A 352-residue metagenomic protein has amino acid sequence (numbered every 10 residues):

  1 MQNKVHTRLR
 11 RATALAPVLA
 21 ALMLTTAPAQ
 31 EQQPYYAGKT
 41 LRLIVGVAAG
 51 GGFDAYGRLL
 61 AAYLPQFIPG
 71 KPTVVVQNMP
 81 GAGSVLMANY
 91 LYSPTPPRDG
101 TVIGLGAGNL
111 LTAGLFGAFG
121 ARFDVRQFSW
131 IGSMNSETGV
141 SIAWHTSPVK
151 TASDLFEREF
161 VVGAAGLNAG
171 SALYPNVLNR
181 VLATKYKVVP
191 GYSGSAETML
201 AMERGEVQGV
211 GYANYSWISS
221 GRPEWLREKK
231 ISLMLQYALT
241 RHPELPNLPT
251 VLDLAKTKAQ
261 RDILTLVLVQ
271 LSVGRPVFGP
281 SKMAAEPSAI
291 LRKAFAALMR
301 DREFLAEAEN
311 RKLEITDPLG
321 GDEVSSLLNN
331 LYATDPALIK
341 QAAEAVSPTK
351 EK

Functional and structural regions predicted by a protein language model:
Q2-A16: Bacterial N-terminal signal peptides that target proteins for export
T13-T25: Bacterial N-terminal signal peptides
A29-L43, P69-P72, T95-V102, V149-V161 (+5 more regions): Immediate post-signal peptide segment of exported/extracytoplasmic ligand-binding proteins
L43-G57, P80-G83, G163-G170: Extracytoplasmic "Venus flytrap"
Q66-K71, Y90-V102, L110-G205, A255-D262 (+1 more regions): Hinge/capping helix and adjacent helix->loop/strand transition within the periplasmic-binding protein
G108-G120, A172-V181, G209-L254: A ligand-binding cleft/hinge motif common to bilobed small-molecule-binding domains
S136, S220-M299, L331, V346-K352: C-terminal lobe and pocket-closing loops of periplasmic/extracytoplasmic Venus-flytrap solute-binding proteins
A238-L239, V251, A289, R300 (+1 more regions): Mature extracytoplasmic/periplasmic domains
